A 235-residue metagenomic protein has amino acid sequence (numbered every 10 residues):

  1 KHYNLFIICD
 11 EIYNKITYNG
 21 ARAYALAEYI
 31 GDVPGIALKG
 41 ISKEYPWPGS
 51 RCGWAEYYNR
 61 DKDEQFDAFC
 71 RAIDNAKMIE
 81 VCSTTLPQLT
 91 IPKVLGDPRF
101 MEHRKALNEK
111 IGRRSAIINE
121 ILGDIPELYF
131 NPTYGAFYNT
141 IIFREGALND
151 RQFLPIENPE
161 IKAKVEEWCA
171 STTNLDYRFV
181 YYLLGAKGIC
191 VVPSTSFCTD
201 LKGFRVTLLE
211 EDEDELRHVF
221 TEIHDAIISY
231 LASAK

Functional and structural regions predicted by a protein language model:
K1-K235: PLP-dependent class I/II
